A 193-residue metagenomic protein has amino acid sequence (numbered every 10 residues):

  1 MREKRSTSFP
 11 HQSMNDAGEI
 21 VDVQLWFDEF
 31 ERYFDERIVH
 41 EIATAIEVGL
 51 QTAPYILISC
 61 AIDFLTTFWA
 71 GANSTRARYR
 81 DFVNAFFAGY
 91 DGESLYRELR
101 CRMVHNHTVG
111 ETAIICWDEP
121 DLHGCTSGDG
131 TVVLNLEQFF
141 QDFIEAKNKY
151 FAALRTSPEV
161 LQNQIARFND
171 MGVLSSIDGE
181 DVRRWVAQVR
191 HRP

Functional and structural regions predicted by a protein language model:
M1-L50: Charged alpha-helical initiation segments
R5-S13, A17, L50, I56 (+7 more regions): Anionic, Ser/Thr-rich low-complexity intrinsically disordered regions
Q24-R32, Q51-Y55, E93, V133-L136: Amphipathic, non-membrane alpha-helical segments in soluble helical-bundle scaffolds
E29, E36-A85: Short, contiguous, well-structured surface segments enriched in hydrophobic/aromatic residues
Y90-I177: Long, charged low-complexity segments
